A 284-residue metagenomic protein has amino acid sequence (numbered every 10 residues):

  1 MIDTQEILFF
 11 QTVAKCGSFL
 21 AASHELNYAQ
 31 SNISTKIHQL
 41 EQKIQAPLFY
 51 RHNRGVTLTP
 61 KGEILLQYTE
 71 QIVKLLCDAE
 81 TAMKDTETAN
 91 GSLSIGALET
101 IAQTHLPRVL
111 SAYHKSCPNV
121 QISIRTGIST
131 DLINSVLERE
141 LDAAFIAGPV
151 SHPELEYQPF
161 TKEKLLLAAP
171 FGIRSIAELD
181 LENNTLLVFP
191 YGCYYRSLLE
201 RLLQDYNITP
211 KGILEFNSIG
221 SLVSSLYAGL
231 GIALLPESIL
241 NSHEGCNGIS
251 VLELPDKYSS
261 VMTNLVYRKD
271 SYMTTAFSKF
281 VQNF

Functional and structural regions predicted by a protein language model:
I7, K43-I44, L65-E87: Alpha-helical linker/hinge and terminal dimerization helices associated with HTH transcriptional regulators
Q11-A29: Short helix-boundary/capping micro-motifs
E41-L58: A short LG(V/I)-centered, amphipathic sequence patch enriched for acidic residue(s) preceding the LG motif
N90-P153, F216: Central regulatory/effector-binding core of bacterial HTH transcription factors
I128-I133, L137-E140, I146-A147, Y194 (+2 more regions): Hydrophobic hinge/microswitch elements
H152-Y191: Flexible hinge/capping segments at coil-to-helix
T185-Y206, M273-T275, V281: Secondary-structure junction motif
L252-F284: A late-sequence structural motif
